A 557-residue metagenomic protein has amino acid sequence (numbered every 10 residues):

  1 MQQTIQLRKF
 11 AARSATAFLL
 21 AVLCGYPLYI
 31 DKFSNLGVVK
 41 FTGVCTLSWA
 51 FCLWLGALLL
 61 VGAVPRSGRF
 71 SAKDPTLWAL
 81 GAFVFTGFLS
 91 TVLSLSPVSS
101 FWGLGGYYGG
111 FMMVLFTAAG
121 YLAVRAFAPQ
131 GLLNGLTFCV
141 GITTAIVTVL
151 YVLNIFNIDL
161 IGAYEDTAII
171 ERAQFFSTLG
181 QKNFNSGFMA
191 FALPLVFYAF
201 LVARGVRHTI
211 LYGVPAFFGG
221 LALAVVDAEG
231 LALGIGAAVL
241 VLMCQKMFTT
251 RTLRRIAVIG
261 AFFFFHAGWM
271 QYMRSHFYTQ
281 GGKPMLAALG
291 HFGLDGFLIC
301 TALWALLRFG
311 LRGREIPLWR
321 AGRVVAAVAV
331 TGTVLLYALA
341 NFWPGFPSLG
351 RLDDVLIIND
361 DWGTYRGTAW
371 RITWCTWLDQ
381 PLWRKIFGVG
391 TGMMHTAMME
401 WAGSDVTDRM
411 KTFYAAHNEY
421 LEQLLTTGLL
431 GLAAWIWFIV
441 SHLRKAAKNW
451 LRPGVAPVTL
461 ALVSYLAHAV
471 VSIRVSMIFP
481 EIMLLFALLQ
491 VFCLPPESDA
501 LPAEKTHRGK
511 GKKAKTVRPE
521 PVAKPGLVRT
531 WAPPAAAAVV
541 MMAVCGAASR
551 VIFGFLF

Functional and structural regions predicted by a protein language model:
M1-K9, G68-A72, G310-A321, E497-A532: Membrane-interfacial, low-structure loops and terminal tails that flank and connect transmembrane helices in multi-pass
Q6-Y29, S48-V61, G81-V84, F88-L93 (+9 more regions): Alpha-helical transmembrane segments of multi-pass inner-membrane proteins
Y29-G43, S99-S100, E165-L179, H276-A287 (+3 more regions): Juxtamembrane membrane-water interface segments that cap and precede transmembrane helices
G37-T46, S71-K73, G105-Y107, K283-G293: Interfacial loop-to-helix junctions that mark the boundaries of transmembrane helices in multi-pass membrane
L59-A72, S90-W102: Transmembrane alpha-helix boundary signature
T137-T144, G213-F217, K515-A547: Signature aromatic-anchored transmembrane alpha helix within multi-pass, membrane-resident enzymes that catalyze glycan
Q181, Y365-T412, T427-G431: TM-adjacent membrane-interface loops and short helices in multi-pass inner/ER membrane proteins
L339-R351, V540-F557: Hydrophobic alpha-helical transmembrane segments in integral membrane proteins
